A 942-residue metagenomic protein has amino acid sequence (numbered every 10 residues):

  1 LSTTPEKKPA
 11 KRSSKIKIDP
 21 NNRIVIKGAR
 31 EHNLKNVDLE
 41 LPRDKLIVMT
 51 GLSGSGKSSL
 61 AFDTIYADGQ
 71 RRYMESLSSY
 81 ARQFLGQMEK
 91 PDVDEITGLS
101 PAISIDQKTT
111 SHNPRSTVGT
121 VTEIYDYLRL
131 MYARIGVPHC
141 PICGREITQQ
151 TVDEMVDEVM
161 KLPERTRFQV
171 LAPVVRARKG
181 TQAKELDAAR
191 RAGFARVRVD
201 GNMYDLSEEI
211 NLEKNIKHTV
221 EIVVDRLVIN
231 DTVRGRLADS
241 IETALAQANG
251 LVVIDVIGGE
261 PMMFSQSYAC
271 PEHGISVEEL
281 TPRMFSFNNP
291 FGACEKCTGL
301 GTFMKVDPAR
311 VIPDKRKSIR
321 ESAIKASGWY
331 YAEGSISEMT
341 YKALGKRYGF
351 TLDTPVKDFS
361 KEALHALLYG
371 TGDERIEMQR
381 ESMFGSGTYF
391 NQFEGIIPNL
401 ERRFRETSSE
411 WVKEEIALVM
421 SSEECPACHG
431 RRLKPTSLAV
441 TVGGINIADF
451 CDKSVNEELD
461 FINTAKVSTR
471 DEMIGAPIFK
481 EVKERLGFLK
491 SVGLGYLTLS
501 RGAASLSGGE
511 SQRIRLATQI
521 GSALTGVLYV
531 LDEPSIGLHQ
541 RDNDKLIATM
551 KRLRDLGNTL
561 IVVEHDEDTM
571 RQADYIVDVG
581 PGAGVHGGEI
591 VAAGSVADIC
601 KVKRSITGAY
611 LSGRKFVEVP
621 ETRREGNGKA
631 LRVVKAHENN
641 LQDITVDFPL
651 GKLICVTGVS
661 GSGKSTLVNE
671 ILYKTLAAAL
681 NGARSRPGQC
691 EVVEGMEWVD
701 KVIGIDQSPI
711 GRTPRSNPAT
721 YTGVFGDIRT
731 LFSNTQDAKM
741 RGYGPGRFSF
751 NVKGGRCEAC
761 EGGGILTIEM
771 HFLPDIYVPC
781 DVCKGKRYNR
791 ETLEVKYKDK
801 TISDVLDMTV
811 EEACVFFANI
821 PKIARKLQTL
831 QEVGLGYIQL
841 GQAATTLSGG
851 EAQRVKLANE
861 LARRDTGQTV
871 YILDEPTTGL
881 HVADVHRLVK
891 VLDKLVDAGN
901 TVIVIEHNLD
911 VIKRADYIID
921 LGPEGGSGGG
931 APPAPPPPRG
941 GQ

Functional and structural regions predicted by a protein language model:
L1-Q942: Conserved phosphate-binding elements of NTP-dependent enzyme cores
